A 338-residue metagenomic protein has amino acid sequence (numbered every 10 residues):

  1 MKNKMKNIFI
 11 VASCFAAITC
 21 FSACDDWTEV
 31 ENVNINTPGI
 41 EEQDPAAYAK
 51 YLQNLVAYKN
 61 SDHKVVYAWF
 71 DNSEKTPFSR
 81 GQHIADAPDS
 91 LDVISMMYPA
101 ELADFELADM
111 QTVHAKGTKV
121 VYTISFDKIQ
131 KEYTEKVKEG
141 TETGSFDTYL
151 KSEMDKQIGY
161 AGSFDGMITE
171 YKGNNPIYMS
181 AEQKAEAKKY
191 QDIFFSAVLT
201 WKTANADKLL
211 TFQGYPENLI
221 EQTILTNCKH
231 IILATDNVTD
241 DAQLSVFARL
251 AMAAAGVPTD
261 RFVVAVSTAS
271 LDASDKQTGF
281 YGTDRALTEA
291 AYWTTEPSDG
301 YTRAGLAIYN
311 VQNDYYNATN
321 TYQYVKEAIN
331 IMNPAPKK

Functional and structural regions predicted by a protein language model:
M1-S61: Bacterial Sec-dependent N-terminal signal peptides
Y51-V56, D284, T295-K338: C-terminal accessory extensions appended to soluble enzyme cores
N60-A251, V257-G282, Y301-R303, A307 (+2 more regions): Chitinase-like catalytic core of GlcNAc-active glycosidases
E289-T295: Short glycine-rich, acidic/polar surface loops and turns
